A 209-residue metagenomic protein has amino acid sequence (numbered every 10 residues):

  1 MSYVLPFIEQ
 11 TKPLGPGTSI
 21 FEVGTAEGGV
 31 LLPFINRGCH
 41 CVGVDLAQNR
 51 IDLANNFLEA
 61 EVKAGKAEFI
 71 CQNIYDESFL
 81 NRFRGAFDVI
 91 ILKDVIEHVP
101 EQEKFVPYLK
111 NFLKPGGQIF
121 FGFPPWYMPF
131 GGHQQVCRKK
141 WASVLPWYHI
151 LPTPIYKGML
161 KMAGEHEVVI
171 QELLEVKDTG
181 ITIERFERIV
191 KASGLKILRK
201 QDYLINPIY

Functional and structural regions predicted by a protein language model:
M1-G85, V89, V106, T179 (+1 more regions): Conserved N-terminal segment of class I S-adenosyl-L-methionine
K12, G29-L32, F87, E97 (+2 more regions): A generic structural signal for ordered alpha-helices
Q48, V99-P100: A structural helix-start
D76, E97, M128: Active-site micro-motifs of SAM-dependent methyltransferase domains
L92-V95: A short beta-strand submotif of the Rossmann-like class I SAM-dependent methyltransferase core that lines
P100-Y108, Q118-Y209: S-adenosyl-L-methionine-dependent methyltransferase catalytic module, highlighting the catalytic core
